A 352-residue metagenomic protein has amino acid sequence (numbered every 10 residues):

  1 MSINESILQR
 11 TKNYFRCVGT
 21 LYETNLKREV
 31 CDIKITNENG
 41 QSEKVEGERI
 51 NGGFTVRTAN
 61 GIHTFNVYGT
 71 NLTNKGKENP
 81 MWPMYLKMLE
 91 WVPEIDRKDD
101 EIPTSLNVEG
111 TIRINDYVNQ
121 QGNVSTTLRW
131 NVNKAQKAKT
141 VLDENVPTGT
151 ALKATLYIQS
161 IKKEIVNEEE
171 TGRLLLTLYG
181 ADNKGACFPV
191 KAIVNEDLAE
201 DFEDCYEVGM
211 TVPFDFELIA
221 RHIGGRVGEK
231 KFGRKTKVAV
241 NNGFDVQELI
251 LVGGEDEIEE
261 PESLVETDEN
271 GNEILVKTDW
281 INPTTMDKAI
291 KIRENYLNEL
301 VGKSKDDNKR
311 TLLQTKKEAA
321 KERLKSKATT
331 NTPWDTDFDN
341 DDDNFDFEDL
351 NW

Functional and structural regions predicted by a protein language model:
M1-W352: OB-fold and OB-like single-stranded nucleic-acid-recognition modules and their adjacent interaction interfaces
